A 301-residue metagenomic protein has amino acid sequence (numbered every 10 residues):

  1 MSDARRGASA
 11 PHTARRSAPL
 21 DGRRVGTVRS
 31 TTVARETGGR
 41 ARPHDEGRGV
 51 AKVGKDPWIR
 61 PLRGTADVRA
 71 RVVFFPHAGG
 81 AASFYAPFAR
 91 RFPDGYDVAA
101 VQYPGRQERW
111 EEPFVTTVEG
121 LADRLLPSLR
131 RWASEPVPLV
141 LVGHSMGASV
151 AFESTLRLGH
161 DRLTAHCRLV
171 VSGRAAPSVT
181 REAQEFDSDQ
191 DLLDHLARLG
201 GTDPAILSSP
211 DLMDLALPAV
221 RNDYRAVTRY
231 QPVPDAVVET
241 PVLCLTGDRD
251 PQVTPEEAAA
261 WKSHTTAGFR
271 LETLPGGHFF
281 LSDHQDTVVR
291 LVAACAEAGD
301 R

Functional and structural regions predicted by a protein language model:
M1-R48: Compositionally biased, low-complexity flexible segments
E36, H44-V142, M146-R301: Domain-scale detector for complete catalytic domains at protein termini or as standalone homologs
